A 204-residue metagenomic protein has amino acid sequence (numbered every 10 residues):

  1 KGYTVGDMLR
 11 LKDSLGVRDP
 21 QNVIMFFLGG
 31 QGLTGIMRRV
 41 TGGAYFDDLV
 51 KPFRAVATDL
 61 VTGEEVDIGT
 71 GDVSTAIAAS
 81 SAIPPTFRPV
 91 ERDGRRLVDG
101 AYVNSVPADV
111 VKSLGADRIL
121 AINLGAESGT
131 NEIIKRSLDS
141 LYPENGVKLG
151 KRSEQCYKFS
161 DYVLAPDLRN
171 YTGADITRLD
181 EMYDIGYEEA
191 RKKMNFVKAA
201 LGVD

Functional and structural regions predicted by a protein language model:
K1-D204: Patatin-like phospholipase
